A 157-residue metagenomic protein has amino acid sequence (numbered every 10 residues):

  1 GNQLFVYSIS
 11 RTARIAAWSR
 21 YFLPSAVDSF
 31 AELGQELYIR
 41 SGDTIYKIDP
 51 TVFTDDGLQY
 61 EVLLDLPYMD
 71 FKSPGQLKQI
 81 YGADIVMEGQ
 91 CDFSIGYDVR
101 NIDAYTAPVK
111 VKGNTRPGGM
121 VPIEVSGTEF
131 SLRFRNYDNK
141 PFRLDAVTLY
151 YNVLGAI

Functional and structural regions predicted by a protein language model:
G1-I157: Beta-sheet repeat architectures centered on beta-propellers
